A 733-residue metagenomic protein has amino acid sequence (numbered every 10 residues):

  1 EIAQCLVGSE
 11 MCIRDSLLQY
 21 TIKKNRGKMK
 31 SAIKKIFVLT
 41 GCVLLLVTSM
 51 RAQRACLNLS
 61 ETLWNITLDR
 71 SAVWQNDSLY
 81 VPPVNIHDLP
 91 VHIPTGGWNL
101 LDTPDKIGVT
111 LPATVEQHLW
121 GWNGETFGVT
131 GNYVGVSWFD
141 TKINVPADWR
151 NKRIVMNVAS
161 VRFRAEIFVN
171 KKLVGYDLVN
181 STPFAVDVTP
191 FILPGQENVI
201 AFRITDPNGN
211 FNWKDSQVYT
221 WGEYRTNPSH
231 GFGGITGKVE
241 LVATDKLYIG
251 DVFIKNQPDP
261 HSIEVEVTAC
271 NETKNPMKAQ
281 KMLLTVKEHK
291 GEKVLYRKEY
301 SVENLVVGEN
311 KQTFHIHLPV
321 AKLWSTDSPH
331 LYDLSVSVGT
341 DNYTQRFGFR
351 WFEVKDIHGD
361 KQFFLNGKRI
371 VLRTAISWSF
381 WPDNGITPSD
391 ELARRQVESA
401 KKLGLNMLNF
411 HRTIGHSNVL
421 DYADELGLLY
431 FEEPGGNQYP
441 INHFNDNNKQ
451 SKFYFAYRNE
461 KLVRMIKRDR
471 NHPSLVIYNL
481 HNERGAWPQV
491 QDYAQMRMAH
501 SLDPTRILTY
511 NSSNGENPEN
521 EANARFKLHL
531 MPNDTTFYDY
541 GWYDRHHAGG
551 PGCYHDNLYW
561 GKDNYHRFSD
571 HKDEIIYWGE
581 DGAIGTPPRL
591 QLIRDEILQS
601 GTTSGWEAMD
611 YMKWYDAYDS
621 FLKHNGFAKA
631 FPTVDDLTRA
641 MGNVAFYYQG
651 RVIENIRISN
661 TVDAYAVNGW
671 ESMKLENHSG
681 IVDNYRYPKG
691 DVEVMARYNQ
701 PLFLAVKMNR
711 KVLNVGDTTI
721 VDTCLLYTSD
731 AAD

Functional and structural regions predicted by a protein language model:
E1-I2, L6-S16, Y727-D733: Conserved small/polar residues in nucleotide/adenosyl-binding loops
Q53-N157, D215-P228, F232-I235, D245 (+2 more regions): Extended carbohydrate-recognition surfaces in non-catalytic/accessory domains of CAZymes and lectin-like proteins
D69-R70, V129-Y248, E272, L429-F431: Accessory beta-strand-rich segments of carbohydrate-active enzymes
Q117-N144, N151-N157, R162-F168, K246-F253 (+6 more regions): Active-site-adjacent substrate/metal-binding segments within catalytic domains of carbohydrate-active enzymes
N151-K152, I192-Q196, F211, M277 (+1 more regions): Short glycine/proline/serine/threonine-rich loop/turn segments at secondary-structure transition edges
I263-S301, I720-S729, D733: Beta-strand-rich binding/interaction modules
M407-E671, E676-N684: Substrate-binding/catalytic cleft of secreted carbohydrate-active enzymes, primarily glycoside hydrolases
N668-D722: Aromatic-rich peripheral "rim/lid" segments of glycoside hydrolase catalytic domains that contact and position glycan
